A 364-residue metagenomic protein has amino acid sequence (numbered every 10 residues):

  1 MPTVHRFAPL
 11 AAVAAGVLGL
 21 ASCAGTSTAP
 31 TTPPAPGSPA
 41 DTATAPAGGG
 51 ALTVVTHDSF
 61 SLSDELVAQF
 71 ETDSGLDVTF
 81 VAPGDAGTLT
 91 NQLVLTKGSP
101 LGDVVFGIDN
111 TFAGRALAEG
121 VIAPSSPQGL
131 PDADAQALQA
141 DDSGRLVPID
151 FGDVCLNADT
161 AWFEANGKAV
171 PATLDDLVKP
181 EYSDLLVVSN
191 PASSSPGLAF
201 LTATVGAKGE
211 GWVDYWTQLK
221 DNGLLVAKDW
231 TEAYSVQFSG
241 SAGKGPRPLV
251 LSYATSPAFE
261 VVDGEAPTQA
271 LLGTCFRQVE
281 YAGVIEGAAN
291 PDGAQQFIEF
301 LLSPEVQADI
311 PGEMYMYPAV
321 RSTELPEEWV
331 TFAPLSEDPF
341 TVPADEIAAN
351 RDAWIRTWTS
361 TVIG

Functional and structural regions predicted by a protein language model:
M1-T28, T32: Secretory targeting and sorting signals
C23-T26, P34-R115, A242: Early extracytoplasmic/lumenal segment of secretory-pathway proteins
P100-V105, A123-T160, D175, L185-P191: A structural signal for short loop-to-beta-strand junctions that line the ligand-binding cleft of periplasmic/secreted
N110-V121, D141-A169, G197-A207, V279-G283: Periplasmic solute-binding protein
I122-L130, L146-V147, D175, P248 (+2 more regions): Short beta-strand->loop
N157-W162, Q278-G293, L301, D309-E313: A bilobed periplasmic-binding-protein/Venus flytrap-type ligand-binding module shared by bacterial periplasmic
E181-A192, L301-L325: Periplasmic-binding protein-like
S193-P196, T202-T274: Ligand-binding pocket segment of bilobal, Venus flytrap-like solute-binding proteins
